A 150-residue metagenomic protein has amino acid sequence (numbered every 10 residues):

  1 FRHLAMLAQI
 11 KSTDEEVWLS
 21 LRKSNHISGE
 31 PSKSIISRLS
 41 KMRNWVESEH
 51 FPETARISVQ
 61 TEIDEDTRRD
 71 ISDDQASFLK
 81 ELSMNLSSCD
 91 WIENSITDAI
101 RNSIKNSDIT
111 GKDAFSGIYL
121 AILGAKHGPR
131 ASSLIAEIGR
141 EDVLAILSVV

Functional and structural regions predicted by a protein language model:
F1-I109, A114, L123: Feature 926 captures the class I aminoacyl-tRNA synthetase adenylation module centered on the KMSKS loop
N102, S107-I146: Amphipathic alpha-helical/coiled-coil segments positioned at domain termini
V149-V150: Acidic, carboxylate-rich catalytic segments that either coordinate divalent cations
